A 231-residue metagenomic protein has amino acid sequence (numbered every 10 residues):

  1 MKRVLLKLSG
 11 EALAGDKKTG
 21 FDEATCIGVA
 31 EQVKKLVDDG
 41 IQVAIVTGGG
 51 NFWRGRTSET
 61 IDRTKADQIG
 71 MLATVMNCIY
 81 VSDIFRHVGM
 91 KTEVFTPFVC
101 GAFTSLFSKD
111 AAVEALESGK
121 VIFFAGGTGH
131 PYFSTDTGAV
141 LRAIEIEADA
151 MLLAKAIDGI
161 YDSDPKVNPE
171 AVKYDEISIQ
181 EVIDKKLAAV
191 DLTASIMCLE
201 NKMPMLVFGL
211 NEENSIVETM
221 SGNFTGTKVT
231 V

Functional and structural regions predicted by a protein language model:
M1-V231: C-terminal catalytic "cap/lid" subdomain
